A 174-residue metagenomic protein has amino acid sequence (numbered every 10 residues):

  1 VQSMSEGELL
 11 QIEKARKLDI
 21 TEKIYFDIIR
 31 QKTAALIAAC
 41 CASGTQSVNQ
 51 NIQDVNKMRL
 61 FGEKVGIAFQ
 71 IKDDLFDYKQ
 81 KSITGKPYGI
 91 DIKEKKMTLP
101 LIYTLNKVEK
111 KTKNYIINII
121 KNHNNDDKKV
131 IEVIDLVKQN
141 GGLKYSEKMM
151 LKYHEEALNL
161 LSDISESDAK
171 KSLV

Functional and structural regions predicted by a protein language model:
V1-V174: All-alpha prenyltransferase/terpene-synthase fold signal
